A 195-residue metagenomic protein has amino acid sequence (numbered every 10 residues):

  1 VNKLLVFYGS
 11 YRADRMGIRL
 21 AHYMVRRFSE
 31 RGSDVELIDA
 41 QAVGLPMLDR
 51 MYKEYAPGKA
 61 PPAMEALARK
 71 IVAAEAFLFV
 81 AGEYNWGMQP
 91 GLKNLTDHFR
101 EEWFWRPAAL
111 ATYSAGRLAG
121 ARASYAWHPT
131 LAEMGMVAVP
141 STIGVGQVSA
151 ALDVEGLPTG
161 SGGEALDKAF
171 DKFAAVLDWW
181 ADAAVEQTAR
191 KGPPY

Functional and structural regions predicted by a protein language model:
V1-N94, P158-Y195: N-terminal beta1-alpha1-beta2 submodule of the flavodoxin-like/Rossmannoid cofactor-binding fold
G9-A13, R100, G116: Amphipathic alpha-helical interaction elements
H22-Y23, T96, A126-P129: Short, solvent-exposed amphipathic alpha-helical segments in soluble enzyme and RNA/protein-processing domains
E36-M47, E101, M136-L157: Mobile beta-alpha loop/short-helix "lid" or hinge segments that flank ligand
Y52-K53, D97-R100, A132-G135, D182: A generic structural signal for secondary-structure junctions that act as hinges or helix/strand caps at the edges
G91-H98, S124: Charged helix-capping and loop-helix junction motifs
F104-R106: His-Asp phosphorelay/catalytic-motif detector in bacterial-type signaling
A108-S149, E164-K168: Short, glycine-/small-residue-rich phosphate/pyrophosphate-handling segment
